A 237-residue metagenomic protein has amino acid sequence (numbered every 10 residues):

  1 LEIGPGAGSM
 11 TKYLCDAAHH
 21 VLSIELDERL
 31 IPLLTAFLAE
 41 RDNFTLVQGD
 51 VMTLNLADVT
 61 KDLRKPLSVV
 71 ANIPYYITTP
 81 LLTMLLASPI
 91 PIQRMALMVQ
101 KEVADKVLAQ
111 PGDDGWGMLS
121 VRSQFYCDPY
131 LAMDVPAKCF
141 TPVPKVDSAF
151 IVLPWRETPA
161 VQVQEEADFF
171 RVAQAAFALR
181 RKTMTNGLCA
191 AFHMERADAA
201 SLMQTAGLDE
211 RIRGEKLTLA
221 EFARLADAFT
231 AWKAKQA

Functional and structural regions predicted by a protein language model:
L1-Q174, Q204, E215, R224 (+1 more regions): Catalytic cores of RNA-modifying enzymes
W155, Q174-A237: C-terminal lobe and adjacent flexible extensions of AdoMet/dcAdoMet transferase-like proteins
